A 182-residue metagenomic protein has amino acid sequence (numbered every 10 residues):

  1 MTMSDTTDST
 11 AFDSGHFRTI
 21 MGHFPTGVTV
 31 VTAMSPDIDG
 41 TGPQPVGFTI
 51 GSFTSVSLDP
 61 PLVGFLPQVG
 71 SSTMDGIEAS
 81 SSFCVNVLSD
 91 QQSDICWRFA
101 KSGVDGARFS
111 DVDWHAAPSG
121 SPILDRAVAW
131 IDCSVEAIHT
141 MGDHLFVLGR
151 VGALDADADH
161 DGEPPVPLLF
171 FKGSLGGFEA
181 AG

Functional and structural regions predicted by a protein language model:
T2-G182: Basic, polyanion-binding surface patches
